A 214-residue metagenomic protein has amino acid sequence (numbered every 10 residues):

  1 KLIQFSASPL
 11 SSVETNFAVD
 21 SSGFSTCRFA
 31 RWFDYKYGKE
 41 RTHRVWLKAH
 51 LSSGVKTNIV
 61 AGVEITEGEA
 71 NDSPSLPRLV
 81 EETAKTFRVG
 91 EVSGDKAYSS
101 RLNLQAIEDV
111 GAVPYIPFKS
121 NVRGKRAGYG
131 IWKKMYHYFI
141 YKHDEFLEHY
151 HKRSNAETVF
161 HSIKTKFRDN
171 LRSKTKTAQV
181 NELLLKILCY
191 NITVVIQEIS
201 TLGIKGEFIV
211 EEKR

Functional and structural regions predicted by a protein language model:
K1-V110, G124, I187, K205: Polybasic low-complexity intrinsically disordered regions
L10-E14, R126-M135, I209-R214: Hydrophobic transmembrane alpha-helix bundles
W32, V89, K134-F139, V180: Generic hydrophobic, helix-prone segments enriched in Leu/Val/Ile
D34, L51, S99, R126-Y129 (+4 more regions): Sequence-pattern detector for short linear motifs and compositional/periodic biases rather than a specific fold
I59-V60, P77, P114-F118, V195: Proline-rich low-complexity regions
K96-T165: Helix-centered, glycine/charged polyanion-binding patches within enzymatic domains that contact phosphate-containing
K142-R214: Basic, amphipathic alpha-helical segments enriched in Lys/Arg and hydrophobic/aromatic residues
